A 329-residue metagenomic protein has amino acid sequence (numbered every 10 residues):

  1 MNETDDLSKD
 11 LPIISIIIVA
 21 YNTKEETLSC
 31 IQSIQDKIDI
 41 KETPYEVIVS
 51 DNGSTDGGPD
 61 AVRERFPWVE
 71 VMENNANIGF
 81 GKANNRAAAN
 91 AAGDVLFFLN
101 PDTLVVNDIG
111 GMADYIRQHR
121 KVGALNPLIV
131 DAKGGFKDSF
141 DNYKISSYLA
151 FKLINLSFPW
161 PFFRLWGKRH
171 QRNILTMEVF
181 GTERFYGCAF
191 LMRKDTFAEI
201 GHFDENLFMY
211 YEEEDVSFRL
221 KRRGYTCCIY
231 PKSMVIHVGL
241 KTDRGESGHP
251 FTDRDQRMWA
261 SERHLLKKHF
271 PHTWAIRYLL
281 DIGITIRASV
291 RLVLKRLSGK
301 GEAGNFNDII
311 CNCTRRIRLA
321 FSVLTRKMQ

Functional and structural regions predicted by a protein language model:
M1-D36: N-proximal low-complexity "stem/linker" segments adjacent to membrane-targeting elements
S33, D51-P59, A76: A conserved acidic beta->alpha catalytic loop
E73-A91, N107, G111: Glycine-rich, basic loop-to-helix element that forms the pyrophosphate-binding segment of sugar-nucleotide handling
L96: Short aromatic/hydrophobic "clamp" motif used to bind/position activated sugar donors
L104-D141: Conserved donor NDP-sugar-binding/catalytic core segment of glycosyltransferases
K144-T182: Short, flexible, basic/aromatic active-site loop/helix in glycosyltransferases
L175-M177, G181-M234: A short, conserved alpha-helix in the catalytic core of glycosyltransferases
R222-G304, D308: Active-site-adjacent helix/loop segment of glycosyltransferases that harbors family-specific signature motifs
